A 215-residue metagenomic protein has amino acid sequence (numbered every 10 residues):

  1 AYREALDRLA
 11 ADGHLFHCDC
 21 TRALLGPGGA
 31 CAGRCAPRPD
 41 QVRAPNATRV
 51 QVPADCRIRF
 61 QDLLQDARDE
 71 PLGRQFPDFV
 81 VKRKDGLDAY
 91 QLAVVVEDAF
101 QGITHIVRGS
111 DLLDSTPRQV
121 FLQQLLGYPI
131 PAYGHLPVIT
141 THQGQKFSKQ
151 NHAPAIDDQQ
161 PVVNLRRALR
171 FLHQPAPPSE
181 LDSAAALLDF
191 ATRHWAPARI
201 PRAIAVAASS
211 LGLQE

Functional and structural regions predicted by a protein language model:
A1-P27: Nucleotidyltransferase catalytic core that binds NTPs
A10, Q124, R170: Short polybasic/polar patches that bind polyanions
H17, R22-D158, A176, G212-E215: Active-site cores that bind ATP or allylic diphosphates and position pyrophosphate for catalysis
P53-D55, Q145-E215: Non-catalytic terminal extensions that flank enzyme cores
